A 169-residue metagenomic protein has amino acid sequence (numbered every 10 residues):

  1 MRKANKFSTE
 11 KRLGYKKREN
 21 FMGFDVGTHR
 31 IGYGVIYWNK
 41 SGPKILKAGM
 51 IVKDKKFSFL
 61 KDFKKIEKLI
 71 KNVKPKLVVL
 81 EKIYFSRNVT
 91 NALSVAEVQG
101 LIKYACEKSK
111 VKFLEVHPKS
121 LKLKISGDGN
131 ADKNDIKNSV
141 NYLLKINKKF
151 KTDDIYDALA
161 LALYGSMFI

Functional and structural regions predicted by a protein language model:
M1-I169: Phosphate- and other anionic-substrate recognition elements at nucleic-acid/protein interfaces
